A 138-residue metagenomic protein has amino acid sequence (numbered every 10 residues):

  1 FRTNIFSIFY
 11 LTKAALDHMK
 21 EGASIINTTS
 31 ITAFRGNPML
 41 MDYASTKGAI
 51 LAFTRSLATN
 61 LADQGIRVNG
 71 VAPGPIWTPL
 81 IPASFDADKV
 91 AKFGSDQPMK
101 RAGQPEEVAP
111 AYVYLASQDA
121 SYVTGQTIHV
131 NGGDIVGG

Functional and structural regions predicted by a protein language model:
F1-F9, I26, I50, M99: Catalytic Tyr-X3-Lys loop
T12, T46, T54: Active-site helix of classical SDR
D17-H18, T59-D63, S121: Alpha-helical segment proximal to the catalytic Tyr-Lys
S30: Residue(s) in the substrate-gating loop at a strand-loop-helix junction that position the organic substrate next
F34, L51, A72-A83: Short, flexible catalytic-loop segment of classical short-chain dehydrogenase/reductase
R35, Y112-V113, T124-G138: Short C-terminal tail/terminal secondary-structure segment of NAD(P)H-dependent dehydrogenase/reductase domains
R35-M41, D63-Q64, K100, Q118: Active-site loop immediately N-terminal to the catalytic Tyr-X3-Lys motif of short-chain dehydrogenase/reductase
Q97-V108: A conserved structural motif in NAD(P)-dependent oxidoreductases
